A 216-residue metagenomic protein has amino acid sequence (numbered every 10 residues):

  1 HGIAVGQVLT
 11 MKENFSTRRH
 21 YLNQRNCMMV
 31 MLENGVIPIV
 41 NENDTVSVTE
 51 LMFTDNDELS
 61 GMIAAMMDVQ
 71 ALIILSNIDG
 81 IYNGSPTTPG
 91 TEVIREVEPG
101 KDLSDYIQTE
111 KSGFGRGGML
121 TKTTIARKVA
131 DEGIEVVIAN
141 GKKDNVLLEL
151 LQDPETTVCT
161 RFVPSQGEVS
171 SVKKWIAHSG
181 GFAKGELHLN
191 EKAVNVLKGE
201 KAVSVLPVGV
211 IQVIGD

Functional and structural regions predicted by a protein language model:
H1-D216: C-terminal catalytic "cap/lid" subdomain
